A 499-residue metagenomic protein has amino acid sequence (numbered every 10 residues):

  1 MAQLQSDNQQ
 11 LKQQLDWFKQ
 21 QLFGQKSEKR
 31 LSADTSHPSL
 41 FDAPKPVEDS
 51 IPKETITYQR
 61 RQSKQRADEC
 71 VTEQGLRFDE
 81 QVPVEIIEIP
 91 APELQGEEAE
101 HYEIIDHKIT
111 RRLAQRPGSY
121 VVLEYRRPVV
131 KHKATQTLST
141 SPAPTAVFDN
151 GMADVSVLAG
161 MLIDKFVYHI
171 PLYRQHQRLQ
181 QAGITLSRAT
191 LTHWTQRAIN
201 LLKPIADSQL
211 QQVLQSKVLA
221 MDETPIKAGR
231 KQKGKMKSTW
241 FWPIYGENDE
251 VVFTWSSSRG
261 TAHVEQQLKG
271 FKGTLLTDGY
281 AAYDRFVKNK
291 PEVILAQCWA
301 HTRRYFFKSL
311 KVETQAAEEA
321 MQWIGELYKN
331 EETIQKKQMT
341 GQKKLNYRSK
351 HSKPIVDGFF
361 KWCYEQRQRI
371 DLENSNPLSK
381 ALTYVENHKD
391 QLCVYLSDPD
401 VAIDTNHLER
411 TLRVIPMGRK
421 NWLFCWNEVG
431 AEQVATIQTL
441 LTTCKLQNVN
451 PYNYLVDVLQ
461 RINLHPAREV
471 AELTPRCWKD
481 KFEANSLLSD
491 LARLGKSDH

Functional and structural regions predicted by a protein language model:
M1-M152, L191-T192, A220-M221, K227 (+4 more regions): Short, flexible loop/hinge motifs at secondary-structure junctions
G24, E93-Q95, H132, M161 (+10 more regions): Mobile genetic element proteins and their domesticated derivatives, centered on retroelements and DNA transposons
G75, P83-E98, Y173-Q266, G270 (+3 more regions): Gly/Pro-rich turn-and-neighbor structural signature
E103-I105, T140-P142, A228-R230, V252-T254 (+4 more regions): Short helix/loop capping segments that flank catalytic or ligand/cofactor-binding pockets
S119-Y173, W242-V251, I415: Active-site-adjacent "gating/activation" loops or surface patches in catalytic cores
V157, L162-D164, H176, R304-K344: Conserved catalytic alpha/beta cores of large enzymes that bind or transform nucleotide phosphates and polynucleotides
V218, T274, V287-Q322: Conserved beta-strand -> loop -> alpha-helix junction used to position metal-binding or nucleic-acid-contacting
Y280-A282, E319-H499: Acidic/histidine-rich catalytic cores and adjacent linkers of DNA breakage/strand-transfer/modification proteins
